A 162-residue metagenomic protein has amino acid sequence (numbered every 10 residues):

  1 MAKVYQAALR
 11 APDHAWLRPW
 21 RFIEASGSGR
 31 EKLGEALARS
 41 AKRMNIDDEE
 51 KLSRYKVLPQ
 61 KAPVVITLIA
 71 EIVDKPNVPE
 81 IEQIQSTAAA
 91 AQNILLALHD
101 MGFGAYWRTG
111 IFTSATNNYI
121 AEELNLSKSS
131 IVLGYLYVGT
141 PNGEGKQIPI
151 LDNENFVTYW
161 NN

Functional and structural regions predicted by a protein language model:
M1-K61, N162: N-terminal amphipathic, basic helical "cap/leader" segment at the start of enzyme domains
A8, I66, I72-I120: Small-aliphatic-rich amphipathic alpha-helix that forms the alpha element of a beta-alpha
K61-T67: A structural motif
N118-I131: Short, electropositive alpha-helical surface patch
K128-N162: C-terminal helix-cap and adjacent tail motif
